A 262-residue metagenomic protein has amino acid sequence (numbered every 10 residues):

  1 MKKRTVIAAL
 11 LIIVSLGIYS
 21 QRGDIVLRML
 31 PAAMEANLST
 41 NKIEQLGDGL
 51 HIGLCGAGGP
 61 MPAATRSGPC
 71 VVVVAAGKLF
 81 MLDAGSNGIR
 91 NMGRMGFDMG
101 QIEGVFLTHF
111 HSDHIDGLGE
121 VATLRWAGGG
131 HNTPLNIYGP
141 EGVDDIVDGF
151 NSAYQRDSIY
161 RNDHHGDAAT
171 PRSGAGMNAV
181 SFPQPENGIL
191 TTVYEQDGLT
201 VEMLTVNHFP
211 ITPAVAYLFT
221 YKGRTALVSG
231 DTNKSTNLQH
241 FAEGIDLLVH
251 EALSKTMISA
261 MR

Functional and structural regions predicted by a protein language model:
K2-A226: Binuclear metal-dependent hydrolase catalytic cores
P210-P213, G223-R262: Active-site-proximal loop/helix segments of hydrolase catalytic cores
